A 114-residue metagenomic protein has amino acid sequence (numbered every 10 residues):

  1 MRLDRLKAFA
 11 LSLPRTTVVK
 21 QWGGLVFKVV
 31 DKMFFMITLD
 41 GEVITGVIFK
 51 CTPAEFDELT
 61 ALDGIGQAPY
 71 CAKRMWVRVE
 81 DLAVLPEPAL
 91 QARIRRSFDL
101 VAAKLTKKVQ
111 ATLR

Functional and structural regions predicted by a protein language model:
M1-R114: Charge-dense, helix-prone N-terminal extensions
